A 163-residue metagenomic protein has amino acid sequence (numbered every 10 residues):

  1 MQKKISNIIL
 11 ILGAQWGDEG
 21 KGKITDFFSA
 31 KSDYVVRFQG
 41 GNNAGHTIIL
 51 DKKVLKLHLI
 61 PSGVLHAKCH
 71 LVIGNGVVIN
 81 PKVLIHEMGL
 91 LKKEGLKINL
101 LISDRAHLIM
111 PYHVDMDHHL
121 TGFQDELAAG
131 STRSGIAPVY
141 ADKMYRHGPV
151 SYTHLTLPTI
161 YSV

Functional and structural regions predicted by a protein language model:
Q2-L155: Non-transmembrane, aqueous-exposed alpha-helical and coiled segments at domain scale
H154-V163: Single conserved hydrophobic/aromatic residue that forms the stacking wall/gate of nucleotide- or nucleobase-binding
